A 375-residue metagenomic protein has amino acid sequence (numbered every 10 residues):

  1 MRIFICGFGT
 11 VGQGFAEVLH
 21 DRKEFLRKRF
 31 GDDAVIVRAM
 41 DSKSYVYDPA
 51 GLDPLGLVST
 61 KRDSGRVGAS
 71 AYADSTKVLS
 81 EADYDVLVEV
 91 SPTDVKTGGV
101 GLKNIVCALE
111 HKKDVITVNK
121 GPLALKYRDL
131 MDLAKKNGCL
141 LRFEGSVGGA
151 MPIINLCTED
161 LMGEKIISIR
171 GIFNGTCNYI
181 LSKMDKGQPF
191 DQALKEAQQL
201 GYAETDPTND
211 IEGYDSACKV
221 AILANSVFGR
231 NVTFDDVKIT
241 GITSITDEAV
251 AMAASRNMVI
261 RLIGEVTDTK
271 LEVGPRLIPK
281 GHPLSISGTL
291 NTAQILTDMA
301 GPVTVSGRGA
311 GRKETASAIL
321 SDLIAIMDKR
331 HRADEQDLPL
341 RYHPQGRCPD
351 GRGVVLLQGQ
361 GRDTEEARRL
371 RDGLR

Functional and structural regions predicted by a protein language model:
M1-E110: N-terminal glycine-/serine-/threonine-rich beta1-alpha1-beta2 phosphate-ribose binding loop of Rossmann-like
I5-C6, L320-R375: A conserved regulatory-domain signal marking ACT and ACT-like small-molecule sensing domains and adjacent regulatory
R29-A34, P207-D210, N231-V237, L262-I263 (+1 more regions): Flexible, glycine/charged-enriched surface loops at secondary-structure junctions
T93-E110, K120-T158: Rossmann-fold NAD(P)-binding glycine/threonine-rich loop
K135-T205, D210-D215, I222: Rossmann-like NAD(P)H-binding beta-loop-alpha module
K183, L194-S285, T289-T292: Substrate-binding/catalytic subdomain of NAD(P)-dependent oxidoreductase enzymes
P275-D298, R308-T315, L374-R375: Low-complexity, glycine/alanine/valine/leucine- and proline-rich hydrophobic stretches
